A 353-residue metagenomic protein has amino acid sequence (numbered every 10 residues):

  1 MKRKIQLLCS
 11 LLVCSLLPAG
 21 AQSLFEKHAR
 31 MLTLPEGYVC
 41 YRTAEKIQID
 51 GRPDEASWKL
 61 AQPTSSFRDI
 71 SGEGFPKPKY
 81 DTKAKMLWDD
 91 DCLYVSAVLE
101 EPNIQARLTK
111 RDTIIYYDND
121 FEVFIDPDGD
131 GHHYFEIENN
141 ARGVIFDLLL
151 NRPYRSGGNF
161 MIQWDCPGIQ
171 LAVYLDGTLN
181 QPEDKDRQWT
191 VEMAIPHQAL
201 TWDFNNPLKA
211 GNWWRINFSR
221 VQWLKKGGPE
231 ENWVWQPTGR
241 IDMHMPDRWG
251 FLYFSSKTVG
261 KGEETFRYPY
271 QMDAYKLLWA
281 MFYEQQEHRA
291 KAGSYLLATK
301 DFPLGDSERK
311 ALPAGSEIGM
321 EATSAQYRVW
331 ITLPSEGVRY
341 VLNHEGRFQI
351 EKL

Functional and structural regions predicted by a protein language model:
M1-C9: Bacterial N-terminal signal peptides that target proteins for export
K2, C14, R309-A311: Short intrinsically disordered, low-complexity segments
L11-G20: Hydrophobic h-region of N-terminal signal peptides that target proteins for export in Gram-negative bacteria
A21-A290, K310-S316, M320-R328, G337-R339 (+1 more regions): Structural preference for beta-rich elements and adjacent junctions enriched in aromatics
H288-R309: Short, non-transmembrane alpha-helical segments in secretory-pathway proteins
N343-L353: Short, low-complexity, Pro/Ser/Thr/Gly-rich segments in the mature regions of secreted, periplasmic
